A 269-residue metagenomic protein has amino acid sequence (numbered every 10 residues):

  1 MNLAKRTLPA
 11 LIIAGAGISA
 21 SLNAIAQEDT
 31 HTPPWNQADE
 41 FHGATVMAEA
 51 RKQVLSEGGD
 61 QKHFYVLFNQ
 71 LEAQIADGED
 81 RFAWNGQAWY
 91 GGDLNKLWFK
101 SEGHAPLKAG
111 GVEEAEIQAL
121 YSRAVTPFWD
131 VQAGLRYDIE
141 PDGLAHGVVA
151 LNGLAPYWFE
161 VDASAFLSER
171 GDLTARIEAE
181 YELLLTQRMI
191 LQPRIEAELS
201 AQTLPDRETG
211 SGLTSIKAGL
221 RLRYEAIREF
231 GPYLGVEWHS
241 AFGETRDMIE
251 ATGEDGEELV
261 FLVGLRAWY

Functional and structural regions predicted by a protein language model:
I25-G111, A119-R123, F261: Outer-membrane beta-barrel initiation region
F64-V66, F82-G86, A115-A119, A145-V149 (+4 more regions): Hydrophobic, lipid-facing positions within transmembrane beta-strands of outer-membrane proteins
Q70-A73, F99-G103, A133-Y137, A163-L167 (+2 more regions): Transmembrane beta-barrel strands of outer-membrane/channel proteins
Q74-F82, H104-A115, R136-H146, F166-R176 (+2 more regions): Solvent-exposed loop/turn segments connecting transmembrane beta-strands in outer-membrane beta-barrel proteins
Y90-G92, R123, Y137, G153 (+4 more regions): Residue-level signature of outer-membrane beta-barrel architecture
L94-F99, P127-V131, Y157-V161, T186-L191 (+1 more regions): Repeated loop/turn-to-beta-strand initiation elements of outer-membrane beta-barrel proteins
L144-P205: Detector for outer-membrane/organellar transmembrane beta-barrel domains, recognizing the amphipathic beta-strand
L220-E225, D255-Y269: Outer-membrane beta-barrel "beta-signal"
